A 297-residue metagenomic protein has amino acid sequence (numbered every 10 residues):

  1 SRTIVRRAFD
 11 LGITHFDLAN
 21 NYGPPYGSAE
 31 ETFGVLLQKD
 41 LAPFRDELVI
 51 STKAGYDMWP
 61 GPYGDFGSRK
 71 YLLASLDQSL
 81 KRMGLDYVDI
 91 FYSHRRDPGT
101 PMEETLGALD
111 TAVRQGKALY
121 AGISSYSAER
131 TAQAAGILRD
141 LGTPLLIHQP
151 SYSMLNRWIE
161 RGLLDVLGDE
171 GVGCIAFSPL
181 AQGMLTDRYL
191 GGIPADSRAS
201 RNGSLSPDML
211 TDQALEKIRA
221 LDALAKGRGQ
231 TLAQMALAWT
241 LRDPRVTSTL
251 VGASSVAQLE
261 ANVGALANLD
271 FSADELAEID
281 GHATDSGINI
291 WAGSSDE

Functional and structural regions predicted by a protein language model:
S1-A8, F66-M83, T131-A135: Short, acidic/polar
S1-L48: N-terminal binding-site loop/beta-alpha segment at the start of enzyme catalytic domains that lines or forms
D10, L36-V49, L80-G84, T111-V113 (+1 more regions): Acidic (Asp/Glu)-rich catalytic clusters
F16, V88, A121: Glycine-centered flexible beta-alpha turn that most often forms the glycine-rich phosphate-binding loop
P43-G67: Structural motif corresponding to the early beta-alpha repeats
M58-L73, H94-T100: Active-site mouth loops of central-metabolism enzymes
L80-T100: Active-site groove signature of glycoside hydrolases
R96-G281, S286: Beta/alpha (TIM)-barrel catalytic core signal, keyed to glycine-rich beta->alpha loops juxtaposed to Asp/Glu that bind
